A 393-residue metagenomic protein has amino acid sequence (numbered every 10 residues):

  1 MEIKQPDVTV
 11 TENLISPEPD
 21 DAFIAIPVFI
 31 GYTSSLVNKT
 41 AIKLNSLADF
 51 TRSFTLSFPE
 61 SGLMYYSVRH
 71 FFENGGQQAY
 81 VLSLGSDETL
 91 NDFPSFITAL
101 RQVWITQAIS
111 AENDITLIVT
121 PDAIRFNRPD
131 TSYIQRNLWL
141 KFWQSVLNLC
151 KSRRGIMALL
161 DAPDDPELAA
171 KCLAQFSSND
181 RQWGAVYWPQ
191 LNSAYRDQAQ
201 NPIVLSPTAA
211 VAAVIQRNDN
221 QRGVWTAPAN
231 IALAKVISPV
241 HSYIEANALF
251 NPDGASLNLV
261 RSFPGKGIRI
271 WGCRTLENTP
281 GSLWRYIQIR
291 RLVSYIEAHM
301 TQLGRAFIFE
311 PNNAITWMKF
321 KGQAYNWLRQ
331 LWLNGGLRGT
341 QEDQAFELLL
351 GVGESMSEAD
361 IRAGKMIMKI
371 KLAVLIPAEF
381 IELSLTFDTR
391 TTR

Functional and structural regions predicted by a protein language model:
M1-E88, S110-I124, N148-R393: Structured, hydrophobic secondary-structure cores that serve as assembly/anchoring elements
M64, F96-V103, T131-V146: Well-ordered, non-membrane alpha-helical segments in soluble/globular domains
G85-A99: Aromatic/His-enriched, Gly/Pro-containing loop or helix-boundary segments that lie immediately adjacent to catalytic
V103-I109: Short, T/G/N/S-enriched strand-turn elements that build extracellular solenoid repeat scaffolds
R128: Glycine/Thr-rich phosphate-binding loops of Rossmann-like dinucleotide-binding domains
